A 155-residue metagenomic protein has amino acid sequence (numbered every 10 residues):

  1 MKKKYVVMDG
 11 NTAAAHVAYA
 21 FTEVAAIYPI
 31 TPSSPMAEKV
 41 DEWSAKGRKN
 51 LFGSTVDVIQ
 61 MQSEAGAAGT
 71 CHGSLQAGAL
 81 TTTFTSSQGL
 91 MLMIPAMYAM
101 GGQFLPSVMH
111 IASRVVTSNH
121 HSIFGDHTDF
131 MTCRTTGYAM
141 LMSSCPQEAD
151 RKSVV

Functional and structural regions predicted by a protein language model:
M1-T132, G137: Thiamine diphosphate
T136-A149: Flexible, glycine/proline-enriched loop segments at strand-loop-helix junctions that form or flank small-ligand binding
K152-V154: Conserved small/polar residues in nucleotide/adenosyl-binding loops
